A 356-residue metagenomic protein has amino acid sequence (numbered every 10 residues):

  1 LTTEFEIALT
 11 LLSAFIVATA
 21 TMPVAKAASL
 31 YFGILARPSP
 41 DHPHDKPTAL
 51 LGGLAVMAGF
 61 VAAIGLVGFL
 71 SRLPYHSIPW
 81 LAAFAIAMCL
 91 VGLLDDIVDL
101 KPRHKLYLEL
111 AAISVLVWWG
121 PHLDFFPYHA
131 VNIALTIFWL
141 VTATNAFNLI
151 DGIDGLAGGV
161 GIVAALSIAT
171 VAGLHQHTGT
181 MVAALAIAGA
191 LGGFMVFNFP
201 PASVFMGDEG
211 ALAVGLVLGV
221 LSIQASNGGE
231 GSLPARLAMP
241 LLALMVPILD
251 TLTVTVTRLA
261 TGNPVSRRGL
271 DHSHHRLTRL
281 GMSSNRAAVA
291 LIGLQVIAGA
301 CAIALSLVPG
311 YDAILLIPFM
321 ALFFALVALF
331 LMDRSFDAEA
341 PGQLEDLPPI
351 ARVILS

Functional and structural regions predicted by a protein language model:
T2-T251: "…together with the soluble PPM/PP2C metallo-phosphatase catalytic core" -> "…together with the soluble PPM/PP2C
E6-A8, A183, Y311-F319: Hydrophobic alpha-helical transmembrane segments
P23-T48, T253-N285, P341-P348, V353-I354: Cytosolic, membrane-interface loops and tails of multi-pass inner-membrane proteins
I64-L70, I297-G310: Juxtamembrane "helix exit" motif at the C-terminal ends of alpha-helical transmembrane segments in multi-pass membrane
A87-L94, D312-I350: Alpha-helical transmembrane segments and their immediate juxtamembrane interface regions
H175-G179, S306-D312: Transmembrane helix interruption/hinge and helix-loop junction motifs
L249-P264, L305-P309, F324-D337: Membrane-helix cytosolic exit motif
R279-I297, S306: Alpha-helical transmembrane segments of integral membrane proteins, especially multi-pass inner/plasma-membrane
